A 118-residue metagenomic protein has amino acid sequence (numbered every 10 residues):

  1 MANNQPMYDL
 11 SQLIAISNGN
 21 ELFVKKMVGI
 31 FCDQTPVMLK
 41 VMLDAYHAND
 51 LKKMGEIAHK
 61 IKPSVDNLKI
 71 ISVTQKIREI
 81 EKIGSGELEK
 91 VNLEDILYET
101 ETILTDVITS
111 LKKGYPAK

Functional and structural regions predicted by a protein language model:
M1-E56, K60-K118: Two-component system phosphorelay core
